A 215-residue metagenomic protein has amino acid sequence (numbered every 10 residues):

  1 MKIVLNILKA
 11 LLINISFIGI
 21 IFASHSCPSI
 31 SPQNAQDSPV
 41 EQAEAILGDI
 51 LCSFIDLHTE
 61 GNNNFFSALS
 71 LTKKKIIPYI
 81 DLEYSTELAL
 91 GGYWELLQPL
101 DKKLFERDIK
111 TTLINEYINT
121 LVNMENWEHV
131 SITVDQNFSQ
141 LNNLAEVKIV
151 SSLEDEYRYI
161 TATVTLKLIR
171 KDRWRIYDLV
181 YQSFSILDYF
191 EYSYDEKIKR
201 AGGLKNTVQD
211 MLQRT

Functional and structural regions predicted by a protein language model:
I3-S26: Classical Sec-dependent N-terminal signal peptides that target proteins to the secretory pathway
S24-Q36, D56-L57, E128-N142: Alpha-helical propensity feature that highlights long, continuous alpha-helices across diverse contexts
P28, Q33-L121: Early exported N-terminus immediately downstream of N-terminal targeting peptides
W94, T111-T112, L153-D155, S183-I186: Solvent-exposed loop/turn segments at secondary-structure junctions within structured extracellular/periplasmic domains
R107, N115-T163, R214-T215: Surface-exposed, charged secondary-structure patches
T161-Y189: Short beta-strand edge/turn micro-motifs at domain boundaries
D178-T215: Low-complexity, intrinsically disordered terminal/linker segments enriched in charged and Gly/Pro repeats
